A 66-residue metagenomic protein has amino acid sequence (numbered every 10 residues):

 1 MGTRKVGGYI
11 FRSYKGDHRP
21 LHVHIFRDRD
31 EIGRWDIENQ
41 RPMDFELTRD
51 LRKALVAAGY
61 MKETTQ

Functional and structural regions predicted by a protein language model:
M1-Q66: Metal-centered catalytic cores of metalloenzymes
